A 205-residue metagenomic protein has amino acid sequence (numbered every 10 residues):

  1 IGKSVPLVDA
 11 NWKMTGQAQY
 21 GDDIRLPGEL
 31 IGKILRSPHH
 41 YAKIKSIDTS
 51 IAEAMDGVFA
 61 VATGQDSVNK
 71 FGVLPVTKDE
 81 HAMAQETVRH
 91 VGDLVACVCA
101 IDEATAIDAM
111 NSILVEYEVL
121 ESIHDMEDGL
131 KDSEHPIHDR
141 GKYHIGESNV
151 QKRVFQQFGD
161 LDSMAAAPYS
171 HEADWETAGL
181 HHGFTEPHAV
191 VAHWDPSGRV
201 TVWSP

Functional and structural regions predicted by a protein language model:
I1-P205: Structural alpha/beta core scaffold segments of enzyme domains
